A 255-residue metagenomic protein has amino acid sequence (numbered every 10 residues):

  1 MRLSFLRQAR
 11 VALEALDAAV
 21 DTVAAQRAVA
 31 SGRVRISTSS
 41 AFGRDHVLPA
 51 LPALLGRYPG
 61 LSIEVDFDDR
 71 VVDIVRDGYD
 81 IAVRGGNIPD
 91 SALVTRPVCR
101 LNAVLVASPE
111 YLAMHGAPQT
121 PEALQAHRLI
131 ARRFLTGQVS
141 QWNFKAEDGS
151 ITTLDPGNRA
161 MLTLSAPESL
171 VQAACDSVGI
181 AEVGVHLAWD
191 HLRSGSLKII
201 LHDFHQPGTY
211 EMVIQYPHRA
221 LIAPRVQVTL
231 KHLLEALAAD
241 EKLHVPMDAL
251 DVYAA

Functional and structural regions predicted by a protein language model:
M1-A25: Alpha-helical "hinge/linker" immediately C-terminal to small N-terminal DNA-binding modules
S31-V94, P246-A255: Central regulatory/effector-binding core of bacterial HTH transcription factors
R35-S37, A82, I130, A181 (+1 more regions): Short, well-ordered beta-strand segments
R57, D66-L164: Acidic, Gly/Pro-rich loop/turn segments at junctions of secondary structure
I81-R84, G179-V183, I199-I200: Paired acidic/hydrophobic, glycine-rich loop segments that form the ligand-binding mouth/hinge of periplasmic-binding
D90-P97, H191-L201: Ligand-binding "clamshell"
V171-S196: A ligand-binding cleft/hinge motif common to bilobed small-molecule-binding domains
W189-D190, S194, F204-A255: C-terminal effector-binding regulatory domain of bacterial HTH transcription factors
